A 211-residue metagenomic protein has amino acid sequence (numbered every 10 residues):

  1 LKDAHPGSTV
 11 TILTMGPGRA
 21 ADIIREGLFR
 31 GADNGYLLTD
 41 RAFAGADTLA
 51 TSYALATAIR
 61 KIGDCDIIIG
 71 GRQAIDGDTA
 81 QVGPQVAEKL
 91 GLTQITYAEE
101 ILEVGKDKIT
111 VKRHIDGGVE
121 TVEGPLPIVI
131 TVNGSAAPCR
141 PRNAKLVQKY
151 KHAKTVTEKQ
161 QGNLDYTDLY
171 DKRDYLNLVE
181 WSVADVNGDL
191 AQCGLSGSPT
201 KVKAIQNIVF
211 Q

Functional and structural regions predicted by a protein language model:
L1-Q211: N-terminal glycine-rich FAD/FM-binding segment characteristic of electron-transfer flavoproteins
